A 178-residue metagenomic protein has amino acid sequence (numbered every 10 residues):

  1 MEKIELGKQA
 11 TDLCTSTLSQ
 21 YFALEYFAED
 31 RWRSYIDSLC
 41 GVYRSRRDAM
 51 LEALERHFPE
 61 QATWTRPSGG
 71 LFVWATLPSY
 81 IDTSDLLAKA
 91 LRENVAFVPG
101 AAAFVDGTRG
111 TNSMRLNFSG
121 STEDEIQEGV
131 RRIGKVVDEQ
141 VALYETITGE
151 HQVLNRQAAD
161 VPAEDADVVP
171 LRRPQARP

Functional and structural regions predicted by a protein language model:
M1-P178: PLP-dependent class I/II
